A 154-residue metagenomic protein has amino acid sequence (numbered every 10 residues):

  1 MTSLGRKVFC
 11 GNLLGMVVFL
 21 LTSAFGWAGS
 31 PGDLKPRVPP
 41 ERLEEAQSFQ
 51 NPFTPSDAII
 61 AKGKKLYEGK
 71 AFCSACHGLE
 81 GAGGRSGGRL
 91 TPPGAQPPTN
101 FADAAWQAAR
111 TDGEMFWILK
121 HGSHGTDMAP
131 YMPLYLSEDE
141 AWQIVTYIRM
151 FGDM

Functional and structural regions predicted by a protein language model:
M1-F49: N-terminal export/targeting leaders of redox proteins
V17, N51-P52, K62-K65, A104 (+1 more regions): Generic anion/oxyanion-binding catalytic loop in active/binding sites
P36-E68: Electrostatic cytochrome c docking/interface patches
E41, G87-A95: Short, flexible, mixed-charge acidic loops at enzyme active sites
A58-A82, G88-T91: Sequence/structural segment immediately N-terminal to covalent heme-attachment motifs in c-type and related
C76-G83, K120-H121, R149-M150: Detector for the c-type heme attachment site
P92-I148: Extracytoplasmic electron-transfer domains, predominantly the class I c-type cytochrome c fold
D153-M154: Short, solvent-exposed mixed-charge patches
